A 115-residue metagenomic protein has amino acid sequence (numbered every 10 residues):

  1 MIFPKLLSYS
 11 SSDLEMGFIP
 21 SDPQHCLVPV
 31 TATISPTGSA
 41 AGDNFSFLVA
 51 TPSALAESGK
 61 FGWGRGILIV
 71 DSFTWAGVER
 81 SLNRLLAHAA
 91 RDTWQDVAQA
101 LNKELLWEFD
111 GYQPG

Functional and structural regions predicted by a protein language model:
M1-W94: Short helix/strand-capping turn motifs
R80-G115: Short, compact, well-ordered microdomains
